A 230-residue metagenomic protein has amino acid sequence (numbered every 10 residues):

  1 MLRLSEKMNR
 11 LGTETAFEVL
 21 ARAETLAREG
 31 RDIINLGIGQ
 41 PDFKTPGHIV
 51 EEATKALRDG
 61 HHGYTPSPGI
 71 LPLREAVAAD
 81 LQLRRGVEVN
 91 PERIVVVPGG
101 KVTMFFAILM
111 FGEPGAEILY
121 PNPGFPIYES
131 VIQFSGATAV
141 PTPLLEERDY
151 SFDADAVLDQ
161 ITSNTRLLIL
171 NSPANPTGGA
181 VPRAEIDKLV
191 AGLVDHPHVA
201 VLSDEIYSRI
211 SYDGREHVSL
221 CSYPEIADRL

Functional and structural regions predicted by a protein language model:
L2-G99, F106: N-terminal small-domain helix-loop-helix segment of the aminotransferase-like
L20, E24, T54, L158-T162 (+2 more regions): A structural alpha-helix within SAM-dependent methyltransferase catalytic domains
E88-I94, G115-E117, N164, A227-L230: Short acidic capping loops at alpha-helix termini that bridge into adjacent secondary structure
M110-I132: Conserved PLP-anchoring active-site segment centered on the Schiff-base-forming lysine
F134-V140: A short helix-loop-beta submotif of the ANL/AMP-binding
V140, L145-R215: Active-site phosphate-binding strand-loop segment of PLP-dependent enzymes
A200, E216-L230: Conserved active-site segment immediately N-terminal to the catalytic lysine that forms the internal aldimine
